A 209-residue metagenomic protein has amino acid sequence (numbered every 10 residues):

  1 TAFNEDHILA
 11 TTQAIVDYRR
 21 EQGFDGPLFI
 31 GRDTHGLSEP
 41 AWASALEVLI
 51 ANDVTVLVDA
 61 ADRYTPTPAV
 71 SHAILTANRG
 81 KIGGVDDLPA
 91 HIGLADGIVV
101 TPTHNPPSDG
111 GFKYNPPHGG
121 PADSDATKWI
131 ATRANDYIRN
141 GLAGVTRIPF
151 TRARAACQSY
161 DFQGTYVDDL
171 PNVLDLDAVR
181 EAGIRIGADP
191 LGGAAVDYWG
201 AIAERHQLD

Functional and structural regions predicted by a protein language model:
T1, T11-T12, T34, T55 (+8 more regions): Residue-identity detector for threonine
T1-E47, A51, T76, K81-I82 (+2 more regions): An N-terminal, well-structured beta->alpha segment
F3, D62, G119-A122: Pocket-edge positions in alpha/beta enzyme catalytic cores
T12-V16, V48, G97, G111 (+1 more regions): Glycine-centered structural positions embedded in regular secondary structure
Y18, A73-G80, T101, R133-N140 (+1 more regions): Mid-sequence acidic-hydrophobic segments that form the walls of catalytic/ligand-binding cavities or oligomerization
F24-D109, I202-D209: N-terminal small/polar loop signature for handling phosphorylated ligands or for N-terminal nucleophile
S108-D209: Gly/Ser/Thr-enriched, mixed-charge loops and adjacent short helices that form phosphate/oxyanion-binding elements
